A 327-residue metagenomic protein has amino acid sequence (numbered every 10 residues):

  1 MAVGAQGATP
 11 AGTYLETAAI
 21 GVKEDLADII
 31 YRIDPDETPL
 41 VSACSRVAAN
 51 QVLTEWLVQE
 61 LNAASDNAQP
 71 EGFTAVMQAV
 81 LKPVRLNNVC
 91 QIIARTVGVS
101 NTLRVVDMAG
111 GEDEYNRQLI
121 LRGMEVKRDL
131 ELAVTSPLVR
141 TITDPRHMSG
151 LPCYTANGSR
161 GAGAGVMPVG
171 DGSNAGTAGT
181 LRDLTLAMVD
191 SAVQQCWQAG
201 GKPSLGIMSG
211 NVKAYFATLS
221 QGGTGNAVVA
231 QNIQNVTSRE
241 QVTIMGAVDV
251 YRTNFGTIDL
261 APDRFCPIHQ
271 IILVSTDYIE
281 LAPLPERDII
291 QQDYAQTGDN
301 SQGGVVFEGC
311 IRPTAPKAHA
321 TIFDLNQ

Functional and structural regions predicted by a protein language model:
A2-V250, N254-Q327: Flexible, glycine/threonine- and acidic-rich loop/arm segments that mediate assembly and lattice contacts in viral
